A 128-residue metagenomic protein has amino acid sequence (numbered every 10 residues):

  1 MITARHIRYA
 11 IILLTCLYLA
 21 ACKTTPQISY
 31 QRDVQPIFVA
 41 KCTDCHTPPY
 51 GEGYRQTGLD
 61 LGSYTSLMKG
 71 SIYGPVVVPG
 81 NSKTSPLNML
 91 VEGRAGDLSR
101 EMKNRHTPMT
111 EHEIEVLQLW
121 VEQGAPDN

Functional and structural regions predicted by a protein language model:
M1-S29, N128: N-terminal export/targeting leaders of redox proteins
C22-N128: Aromatic- and Gly/Pro-enriched helix-to-coil junctions and flexible linker segments
